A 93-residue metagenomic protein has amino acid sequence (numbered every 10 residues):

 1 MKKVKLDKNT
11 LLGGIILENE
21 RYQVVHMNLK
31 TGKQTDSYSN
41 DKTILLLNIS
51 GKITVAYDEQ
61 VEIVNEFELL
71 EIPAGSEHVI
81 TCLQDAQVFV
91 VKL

Functional and structural regions predicted by a protein language model:
M1-V25, D36, T54-A56: A short, N-terminal "cap"/entry segment at the start of jelly-roll beta-barrel domains of the cupin/DSBH fold
H26, L45, E59-I63: Short, surface-exposed secondary-structure edge patches
N28, N40-T54: Short, conserved beta-strand element in jelly-roll/cupin
I49-S50, N65-E66, Q84: A cytosolic small-molecule/anion-sensing beta-strand core signal
E59-A74: Short acidic-glycine-tyrosine-enriched beta hairpin
A74-L93: Ligand-binding loop in jelly-roll beta-barrel domains
